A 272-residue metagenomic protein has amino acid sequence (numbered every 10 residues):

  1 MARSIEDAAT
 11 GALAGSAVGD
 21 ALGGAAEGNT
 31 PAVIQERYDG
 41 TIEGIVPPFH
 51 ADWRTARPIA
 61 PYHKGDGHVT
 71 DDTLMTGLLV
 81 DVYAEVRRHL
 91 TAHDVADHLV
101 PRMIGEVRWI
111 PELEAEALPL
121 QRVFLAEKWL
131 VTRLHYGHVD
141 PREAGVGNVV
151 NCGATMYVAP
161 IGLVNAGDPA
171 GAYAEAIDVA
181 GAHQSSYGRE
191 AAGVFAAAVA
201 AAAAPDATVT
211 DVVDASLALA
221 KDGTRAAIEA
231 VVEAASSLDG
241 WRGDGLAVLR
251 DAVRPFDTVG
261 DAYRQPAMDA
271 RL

Functional and structural regions predicted by a protein language model:
M1-L272: Structured, active/binding-site neighborhoods that engage oxygen-rich ligands
